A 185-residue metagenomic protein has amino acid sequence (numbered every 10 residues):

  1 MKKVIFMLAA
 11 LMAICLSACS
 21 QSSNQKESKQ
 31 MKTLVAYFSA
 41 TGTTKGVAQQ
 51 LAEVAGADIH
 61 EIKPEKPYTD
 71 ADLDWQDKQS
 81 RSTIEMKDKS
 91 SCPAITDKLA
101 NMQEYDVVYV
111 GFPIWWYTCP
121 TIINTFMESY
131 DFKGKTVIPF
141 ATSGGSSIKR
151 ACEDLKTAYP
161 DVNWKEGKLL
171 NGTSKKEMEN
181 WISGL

Functional and structural regions predicted by a protein language model:
M1-V4: Positively charged n-region of N-terminal signal peptides that target proteins for export
L11-M12: Repetitive helical segments and hydrophobic/amphipathic motifs
C15-A18: C-terminal motif of bacterial Sec signal peptides marking the signal peptidase cleavage site
S20-D106, Y117-C119, N124, E128 (+1 more regions): N-terminal beta1-alpha1-beta2 submodule of the flavodoxin-like/Rossmannoid cofactor-binding fold
F112-P113: Glycine-rich, N-terminal phosphate-binding loop of Rossmann-like dinucleotide-binding domains
I138-N171: Short, glycine-/small-residue-rich phosphate/pyrophosphate-handling segment
